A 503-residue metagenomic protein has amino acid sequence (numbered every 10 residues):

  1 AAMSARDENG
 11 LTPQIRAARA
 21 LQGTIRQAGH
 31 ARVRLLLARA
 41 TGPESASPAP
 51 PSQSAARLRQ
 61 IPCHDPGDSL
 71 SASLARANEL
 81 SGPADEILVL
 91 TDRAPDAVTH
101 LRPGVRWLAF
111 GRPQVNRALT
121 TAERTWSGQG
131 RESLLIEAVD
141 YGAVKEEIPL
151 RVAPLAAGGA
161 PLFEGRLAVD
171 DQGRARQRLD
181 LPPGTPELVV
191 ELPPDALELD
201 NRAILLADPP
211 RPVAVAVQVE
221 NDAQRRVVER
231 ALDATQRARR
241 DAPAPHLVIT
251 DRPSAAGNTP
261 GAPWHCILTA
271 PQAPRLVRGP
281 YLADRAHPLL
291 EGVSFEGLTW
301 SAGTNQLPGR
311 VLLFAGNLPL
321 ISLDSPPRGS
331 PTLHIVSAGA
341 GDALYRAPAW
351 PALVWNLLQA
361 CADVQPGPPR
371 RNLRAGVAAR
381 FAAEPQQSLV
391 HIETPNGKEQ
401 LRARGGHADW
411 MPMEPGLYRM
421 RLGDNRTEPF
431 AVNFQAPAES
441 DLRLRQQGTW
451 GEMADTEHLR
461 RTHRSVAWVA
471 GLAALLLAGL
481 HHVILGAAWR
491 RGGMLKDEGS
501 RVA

Functional and structural regions predicted by a protein language model:
A1, Q14, L37-T41, S73-D96 (+1 more regions): DG-centered beta-turn motif at the end of beta-strands
A2-V33, S47-A49: …and closely analogous acidic/polar surface helices at protein-protein or active-site interfaces in A-domain-like
M3, P43-A72, W107-Q114: Short, charged loop segments at secondary-structure junctions
D68, R93-E132: VWA/integrin I-like adhesion module and closely mimicked acidic/polar interface patches used
A97-A109, A223-Q365, R419, A467 (+1 more regions): Acidic, S/T/G-rich, low-cysteine, solvent-exposed domains in lumenal/extracellular/periplasmic regions of secretory
R131-A168, R174-D180, T185-L192, R380-R402 (+1 more regions): Beta-strand-rich binding/interaction modules
T185, V189-P253, R491: Aromatic-Pro/Gly-enriched surface loop or interdomain linker that acts as a lid/target-recognition segment
L206-A207, R211, W264, T269 (+2 more regions): Membrane-embedded catalytic interface detector for glycan/lipid assembly enzymes
